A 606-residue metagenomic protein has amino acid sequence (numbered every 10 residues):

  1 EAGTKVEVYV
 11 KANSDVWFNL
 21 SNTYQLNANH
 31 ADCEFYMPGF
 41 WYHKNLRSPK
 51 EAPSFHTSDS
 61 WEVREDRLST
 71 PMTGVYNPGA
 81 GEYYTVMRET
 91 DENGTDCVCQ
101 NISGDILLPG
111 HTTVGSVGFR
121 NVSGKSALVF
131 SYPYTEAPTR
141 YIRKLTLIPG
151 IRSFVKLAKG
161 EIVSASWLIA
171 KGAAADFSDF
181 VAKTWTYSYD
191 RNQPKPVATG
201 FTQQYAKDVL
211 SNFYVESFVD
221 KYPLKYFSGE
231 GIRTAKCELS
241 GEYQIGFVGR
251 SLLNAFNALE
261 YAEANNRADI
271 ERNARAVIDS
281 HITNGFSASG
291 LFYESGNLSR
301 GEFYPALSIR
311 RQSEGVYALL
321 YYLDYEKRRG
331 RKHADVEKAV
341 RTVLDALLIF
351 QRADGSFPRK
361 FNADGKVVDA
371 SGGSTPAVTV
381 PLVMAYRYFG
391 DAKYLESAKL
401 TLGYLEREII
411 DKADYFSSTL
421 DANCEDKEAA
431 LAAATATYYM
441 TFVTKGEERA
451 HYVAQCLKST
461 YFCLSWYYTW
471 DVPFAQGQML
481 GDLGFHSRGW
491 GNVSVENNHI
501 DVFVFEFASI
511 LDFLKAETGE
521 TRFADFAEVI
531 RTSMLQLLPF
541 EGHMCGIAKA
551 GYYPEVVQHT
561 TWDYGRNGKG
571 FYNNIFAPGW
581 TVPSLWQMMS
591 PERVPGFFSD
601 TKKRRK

Functional and structural regions predicted by a protein language model:
E1-K159, A170: Beta-strand/loop-rich accessory regions of lumenal/periplasmic or secreted enzymes, predominantly carbohydrate-active
A175-Q244, R272-A276, S280-G296, R341 (+3 more regions): Low-complexity, Ser/Thr/Pro/Gly-enriched N-terminal "stalk/linker" regions
T199-V215, A255, A268-T283, S313-V316 (+7 more regions): Hydrophobic core segments within long, regular secondary-structure runs in both alpha- and beta-rich folds
D220-Q244, G290-R311, S356-A377, D414-Y439 (+2 more regions): Carbohydrate-binding/catalytic loop surfaces
L252-A268, E314-K332, A377-A392, A432-E448 (+3 more regions): Well-ordered alpha-helical scaffold segments within catalytic/enzyme domains
A268-E314, K338-T342, A346-I349, S356-P358 (+3 more regions): Helix-terminus loop motifs that line ligand-binding clefts
G301-F303, D324-A392, R407, Y461-Y467: Active-site lining segments of carbohydrate-active enzymes
F350, L402-Y415, T419, T444-N574 (+1 more regions): Non-catalytic carbohydrate-binding regions of carbohydrate-active enzymes
